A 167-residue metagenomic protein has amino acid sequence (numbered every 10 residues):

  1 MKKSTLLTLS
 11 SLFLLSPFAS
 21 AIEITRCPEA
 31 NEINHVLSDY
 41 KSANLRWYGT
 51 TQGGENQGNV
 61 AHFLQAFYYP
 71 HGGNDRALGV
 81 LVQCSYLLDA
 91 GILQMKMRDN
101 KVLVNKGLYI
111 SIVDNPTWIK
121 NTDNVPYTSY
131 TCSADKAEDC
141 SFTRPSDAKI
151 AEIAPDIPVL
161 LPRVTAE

Functional and structural regions predicted by a protein language model:
M1-L7: Bacterial N-terminal signal peptides that target proteins for export
T8-L9, A19: Cleavable N-terminal signal peptides
L14-F18: N-terminal signal peptide c-region/cleavage motif recognized by signal peptidases
S20-Y69: N-terminal export/targeting and maturation segments
E23, Y69-R76, V80, T128 (+1 more regions): Secretory pathway export signals and precursors
I33-A43, G91-R98, E138-A154: Extracellular/mature segments of secreted proteins
I110-E167: C-terminal partner/receptor-binding element of secreted or periplasmic proteins
